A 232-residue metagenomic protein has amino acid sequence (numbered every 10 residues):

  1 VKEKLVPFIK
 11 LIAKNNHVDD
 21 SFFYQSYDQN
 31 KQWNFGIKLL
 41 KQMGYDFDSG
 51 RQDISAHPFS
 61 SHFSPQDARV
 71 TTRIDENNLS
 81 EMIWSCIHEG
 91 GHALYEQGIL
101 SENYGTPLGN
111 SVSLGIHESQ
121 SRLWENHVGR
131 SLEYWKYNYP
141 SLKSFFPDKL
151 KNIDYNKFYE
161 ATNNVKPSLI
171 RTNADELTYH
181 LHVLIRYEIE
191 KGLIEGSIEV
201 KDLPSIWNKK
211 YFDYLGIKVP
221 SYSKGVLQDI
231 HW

Functional and structural regions predicted by a protein language model:
V1-L79: Contiguous, non-catalytic segments that form substrate-binding/exosite surfaces or channel walls
F8, I12, A93, Q97 (+2 more regions): A short secondary-structure junction motif
F8-F22, L100-P107, V128-Y139, L193-K201: Inter-helical turn/loop segments and adjacent helix faces that build the functional surface of alpha-helical bundle
D28, H62, Q66, D75-I83 (+5 more regions): Secondary-structure capping and boundary motifs in well-ordered enzyme cores
S55-P58, H88, H92, H117-E118 (+2 more regions): Histidine-centered active-site/metal-ligand motif
S64-L79, S101-N110, N163-R171, L227-W232: Acidic/His metal-coordination segments adjacent to aromatic residues that form catalytic metal sites in metalloenzymes
E81-S101, E118-E125: Active-site recognition of the HExxH zinc-binding catalytic motif
R130-W232: Long, amphipathic alpha-helical stalk/connector segments used for oligomerization, subunit docking, or mechanical
